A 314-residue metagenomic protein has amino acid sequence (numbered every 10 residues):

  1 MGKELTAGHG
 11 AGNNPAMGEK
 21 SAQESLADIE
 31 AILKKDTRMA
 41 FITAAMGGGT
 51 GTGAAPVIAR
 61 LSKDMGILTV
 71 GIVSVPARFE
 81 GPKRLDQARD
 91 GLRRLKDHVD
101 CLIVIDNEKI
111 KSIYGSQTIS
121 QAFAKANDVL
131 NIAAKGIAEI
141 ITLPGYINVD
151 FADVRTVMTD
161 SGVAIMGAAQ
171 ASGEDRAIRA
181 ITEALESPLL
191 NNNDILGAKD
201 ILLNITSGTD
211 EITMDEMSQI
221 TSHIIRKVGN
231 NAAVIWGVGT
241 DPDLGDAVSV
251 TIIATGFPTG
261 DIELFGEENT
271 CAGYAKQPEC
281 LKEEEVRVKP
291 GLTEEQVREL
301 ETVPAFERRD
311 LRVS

Functional and structural regions predicted by a protein language model:
M1-S314: Tubulin/FtsZ superfamily GTPase core signature
